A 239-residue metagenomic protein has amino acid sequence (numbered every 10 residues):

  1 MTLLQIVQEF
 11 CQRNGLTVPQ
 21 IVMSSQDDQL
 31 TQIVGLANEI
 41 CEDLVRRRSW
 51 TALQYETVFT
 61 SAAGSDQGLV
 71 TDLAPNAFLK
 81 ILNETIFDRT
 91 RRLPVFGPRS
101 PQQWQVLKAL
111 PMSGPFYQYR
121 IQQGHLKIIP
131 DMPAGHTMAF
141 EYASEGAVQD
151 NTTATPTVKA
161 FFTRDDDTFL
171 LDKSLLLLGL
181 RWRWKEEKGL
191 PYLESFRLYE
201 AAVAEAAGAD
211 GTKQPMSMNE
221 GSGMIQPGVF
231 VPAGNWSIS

Functional and structural regions predicted by a protein language model:
M1-S239: Glycine-enriched, solvent-exposed interface loops adjoining structured elements
